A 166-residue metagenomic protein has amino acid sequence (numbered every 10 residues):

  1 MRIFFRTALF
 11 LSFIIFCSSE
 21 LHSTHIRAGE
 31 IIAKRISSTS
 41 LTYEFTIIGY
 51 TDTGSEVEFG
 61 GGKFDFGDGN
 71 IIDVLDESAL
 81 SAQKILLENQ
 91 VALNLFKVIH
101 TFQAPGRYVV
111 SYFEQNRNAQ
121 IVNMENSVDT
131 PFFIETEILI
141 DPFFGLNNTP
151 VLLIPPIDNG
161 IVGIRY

Functional and structural regions predicted by a protein language model:
M1-R27: Bacterial Sec-dependent N-terminal signal peptides
L21-Y166: Long, compositionally biased, intrinsically disordered segments
